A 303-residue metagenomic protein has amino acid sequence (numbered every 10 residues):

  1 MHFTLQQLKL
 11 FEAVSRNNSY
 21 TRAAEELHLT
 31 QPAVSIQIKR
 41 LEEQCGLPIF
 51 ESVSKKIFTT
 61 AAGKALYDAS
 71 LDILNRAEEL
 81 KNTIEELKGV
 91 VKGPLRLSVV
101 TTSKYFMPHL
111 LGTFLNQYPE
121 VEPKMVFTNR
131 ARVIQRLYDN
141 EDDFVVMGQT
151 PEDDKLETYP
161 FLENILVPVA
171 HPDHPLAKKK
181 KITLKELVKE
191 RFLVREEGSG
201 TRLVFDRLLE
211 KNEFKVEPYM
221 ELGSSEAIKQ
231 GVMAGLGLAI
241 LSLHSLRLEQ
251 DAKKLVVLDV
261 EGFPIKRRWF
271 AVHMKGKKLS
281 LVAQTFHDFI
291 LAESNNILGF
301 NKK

Functional and structural regions predicted by a protein language model:
H2-F3, D68, H109-T113, A131-A170 (+2 more regions): Short beta-strand-centered segments that line the small-molecule binding cleft or hinge of alpha/beta clamshell
E12-H28: Short helix-boundary/capping micro-motifs
Q31, N82, K88-Y118, E122-V126 (+2 more regions): N-terminal winged-helix
E42-A61: A short LG(V/I)-centered, amphipathic sequence patch enriched for acidic residue(s) preceding the LG motif
K88-G89, K155-F192: Flexible hinge/capping segments at coil-to-helix
N129-I134, Y138-E141, M147-G148, D206-V256: Hydrophobic hinge/microswitch elements
A177, R191-N212, L243, L279-A283 (+2 more regions): Secondary-structure junction motif
V256-F300: A late-sequence structural motif
